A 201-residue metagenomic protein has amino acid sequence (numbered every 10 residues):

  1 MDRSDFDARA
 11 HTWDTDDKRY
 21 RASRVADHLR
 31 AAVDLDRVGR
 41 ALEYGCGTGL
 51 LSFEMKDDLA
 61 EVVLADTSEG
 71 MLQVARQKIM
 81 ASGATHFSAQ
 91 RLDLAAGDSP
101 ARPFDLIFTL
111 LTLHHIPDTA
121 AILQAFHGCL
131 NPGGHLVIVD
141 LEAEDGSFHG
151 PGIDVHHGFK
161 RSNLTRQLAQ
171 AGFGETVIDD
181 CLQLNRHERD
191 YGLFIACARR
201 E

Functional and structural regions predicted by a protein language model:
M1-D36, V74, A81: Conserved class I S-adenosyl-L-methionine
D14-Y20, H135-C197: C-terminal alpha-helical "lid/dimerization" subdomain adjacent to the S-adenosyl-L-methionine
G39, A60, D105: Conserved acidic residues
R40, G133-H135: Short glycine-centered segments of the SAM/dcSAM-binding site in methyltransferase folds
L42-G97: Class I SAM-dependent methyltransferase SAM/SAH-binding core
A95-I107: A short acidic, Gly/Pro-enriched loop at the edge of an enzyme's catalytic core that lines a small-molecule cofactor
D105-D118: A short SAM/SAH-binding and catalytic strip from SAM-dependent methyltransferases
A121-P132: A short glycine-rich, Lys/Arg-flanked "PGG" loop and its adjoining helix->strand segment in the class I
